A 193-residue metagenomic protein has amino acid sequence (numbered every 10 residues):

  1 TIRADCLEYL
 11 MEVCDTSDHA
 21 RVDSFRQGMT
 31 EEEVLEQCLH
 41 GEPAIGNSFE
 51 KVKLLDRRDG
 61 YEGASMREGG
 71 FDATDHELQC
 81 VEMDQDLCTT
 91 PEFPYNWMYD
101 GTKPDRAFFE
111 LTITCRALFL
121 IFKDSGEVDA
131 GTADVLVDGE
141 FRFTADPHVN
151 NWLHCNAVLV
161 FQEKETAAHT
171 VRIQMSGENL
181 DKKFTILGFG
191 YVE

Functional and structural regions predicted by a protein language model:
T1: A substrate-binding/cap region within the structured catalytic cores of diverse enzymes
A4-E193: Conserved catalytic region of serine esterases and O-acyltransferases that act on ester linkages in lipids
